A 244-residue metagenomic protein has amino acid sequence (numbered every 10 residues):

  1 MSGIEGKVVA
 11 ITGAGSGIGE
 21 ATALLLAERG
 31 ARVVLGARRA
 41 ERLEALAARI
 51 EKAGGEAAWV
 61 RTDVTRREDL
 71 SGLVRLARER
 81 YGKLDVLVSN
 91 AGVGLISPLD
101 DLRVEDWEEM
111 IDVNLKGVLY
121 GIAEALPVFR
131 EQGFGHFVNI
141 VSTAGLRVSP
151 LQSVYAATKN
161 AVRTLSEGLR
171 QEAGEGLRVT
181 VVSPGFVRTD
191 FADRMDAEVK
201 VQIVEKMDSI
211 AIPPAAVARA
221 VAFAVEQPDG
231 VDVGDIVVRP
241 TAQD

Functional and structural regions predicted by a protein language model:
V8, G15-S16: Conserved glycine-rich cofactor-binding loop
A31-A45: Conserved glycine-rich Rossmann-like NAD(P)H-binding loop of the short-chain dehydrogenase/reductase
A40-E41, R61-G72, V104: The beta1-alpha1 cofactor-binding region of Rossmann-like NAD(H)/NADP(H)-dependent oxidoreductases
P98-L99, D106-I111: Substrate-binding pocket helix/loop in short-chain dehydrogenase/reductase
I122, T158: Active-site helix of classical SDR
S142: Residue(s) in the substrate-gating loop at a strand-loop-helix junction that position the organic substrate next
V181-V182, Q202-D244: C-terminal helical subdomain
